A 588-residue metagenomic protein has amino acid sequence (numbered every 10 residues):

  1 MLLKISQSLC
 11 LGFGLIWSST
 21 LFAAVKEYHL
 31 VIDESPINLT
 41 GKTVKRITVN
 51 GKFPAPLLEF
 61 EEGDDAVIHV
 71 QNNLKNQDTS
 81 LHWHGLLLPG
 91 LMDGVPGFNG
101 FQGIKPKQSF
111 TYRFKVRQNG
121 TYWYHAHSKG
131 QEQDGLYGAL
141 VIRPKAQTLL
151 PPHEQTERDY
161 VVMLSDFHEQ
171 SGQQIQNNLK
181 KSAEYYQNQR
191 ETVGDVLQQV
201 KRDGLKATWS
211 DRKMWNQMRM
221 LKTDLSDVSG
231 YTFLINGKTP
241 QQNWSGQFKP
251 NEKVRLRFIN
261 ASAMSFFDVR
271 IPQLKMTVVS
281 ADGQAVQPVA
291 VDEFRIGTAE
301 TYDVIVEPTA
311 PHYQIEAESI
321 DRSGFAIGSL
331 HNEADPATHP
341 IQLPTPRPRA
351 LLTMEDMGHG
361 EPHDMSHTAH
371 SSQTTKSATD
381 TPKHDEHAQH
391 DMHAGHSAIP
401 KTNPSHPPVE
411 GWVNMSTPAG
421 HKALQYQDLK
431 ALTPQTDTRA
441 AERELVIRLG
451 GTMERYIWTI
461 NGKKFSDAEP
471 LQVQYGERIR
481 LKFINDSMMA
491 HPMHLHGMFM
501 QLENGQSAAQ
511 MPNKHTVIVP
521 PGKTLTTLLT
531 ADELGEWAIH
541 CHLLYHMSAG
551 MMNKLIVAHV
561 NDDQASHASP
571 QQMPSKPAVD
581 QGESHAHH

Functional and structural regions predicted by a protein language model:
M1-L9: Bacterial N-terminal signal peptides that target proteins for export
S18-T20: N-terminal signal peptide c-region/cleavage motif recognized by signal peptidases
A23-I296, I305, P336-I341, P346-S366 (+4 more regions): Histidine-centered copper-binding motifs that mark active-site loops of extracellular/periplasmic copper enzymes
Y122-S128, H312-D321, W537-C541: Short, aromatic- and glycine-rich surface loops/edge beta-strands on solvent-exposed regions
G130-L136, H312, I320-I327, H546-G550: Short acidic/polar inter-strand loop motif in beta-rich domains
G358-S405: Long intrinsically disordered, low-complexity regions that are acidic and Ser/Thr-rich
T436, E444-Y456, S466-M500, K523: C-terminal substrate/ligand-recognition segments
V473, I484, M488-M493, M498-L534 (+2 more regions): C-terminal soluble interaction/assembly domains
